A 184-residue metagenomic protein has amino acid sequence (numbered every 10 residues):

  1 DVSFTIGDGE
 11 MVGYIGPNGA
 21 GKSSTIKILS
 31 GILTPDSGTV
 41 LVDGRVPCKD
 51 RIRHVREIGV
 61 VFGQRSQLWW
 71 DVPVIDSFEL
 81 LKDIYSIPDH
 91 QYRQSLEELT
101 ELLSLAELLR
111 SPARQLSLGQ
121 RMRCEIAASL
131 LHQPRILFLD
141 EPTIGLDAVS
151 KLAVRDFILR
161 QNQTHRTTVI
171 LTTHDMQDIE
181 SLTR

Functional and structural regions predicted by a protein language model:
G38-C48, H54-V55: Conserved ABC transporter NBD signature motif
E79, D83, H90-L108: Conserved ABC ATPase "signature" region
P112-L116: Conserved ABC ATPase signature
Q133: Conserved catalytic motifs of ABC-family nucleotide-binding domains
L137-D140: Catalytic Walker B motif of ABC-type/P-loop ATPase nucleotide-binding domains
L152-H165: Helical segment within the ABC ATPase nucleotide-binding domain
R166-H174: Conserved H-loop
